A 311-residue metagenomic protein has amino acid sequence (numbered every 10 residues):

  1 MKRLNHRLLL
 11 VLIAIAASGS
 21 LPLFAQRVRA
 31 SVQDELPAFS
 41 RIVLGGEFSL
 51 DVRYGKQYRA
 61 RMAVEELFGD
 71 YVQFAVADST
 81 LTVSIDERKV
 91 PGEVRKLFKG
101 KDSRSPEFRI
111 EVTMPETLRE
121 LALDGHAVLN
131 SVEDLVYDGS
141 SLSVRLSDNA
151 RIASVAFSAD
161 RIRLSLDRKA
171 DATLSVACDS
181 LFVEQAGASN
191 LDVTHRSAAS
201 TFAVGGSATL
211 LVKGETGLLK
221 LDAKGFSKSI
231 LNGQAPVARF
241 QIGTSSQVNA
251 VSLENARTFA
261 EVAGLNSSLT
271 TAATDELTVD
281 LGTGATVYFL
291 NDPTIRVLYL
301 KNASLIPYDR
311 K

Functional and structural regions predicted by a protein language model:
M1-A30: Bacterial Sec-dependent N-terminal signal peptides
L4-R7, L121, I230, N249-V251: Residue-level detector of intrinsically disordered/flexible regions characterized by low predicted structural confidence
L9-I13, L181, F202: Residue-level marker of intrinsically disordered, low-complexity segments enriched for small/polar residues
L12-I15, L23, F157, A186 (+2 more regions): N-terminal cationic amphipathic segment used for targeting or macromolecule association
A25-G45, S49-D167, D171-Q185, D192-T194 (+4 more regions): Acidic (Asp/Glu) and glycine-rich low-complexity loops/linkers that are typically intrinsically disordered
V176, L191-K311: Short, surface-exposed interaction patches in beta-rich subdomains that mediate adhesion/assembly near membranes
